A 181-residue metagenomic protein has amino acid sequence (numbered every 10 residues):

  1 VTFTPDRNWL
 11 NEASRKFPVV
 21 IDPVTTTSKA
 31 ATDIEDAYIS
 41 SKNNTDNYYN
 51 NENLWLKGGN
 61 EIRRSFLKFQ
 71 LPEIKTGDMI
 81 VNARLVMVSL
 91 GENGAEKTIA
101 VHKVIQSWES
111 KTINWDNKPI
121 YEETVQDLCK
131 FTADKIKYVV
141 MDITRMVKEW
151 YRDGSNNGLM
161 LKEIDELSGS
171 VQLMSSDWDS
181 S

Functional and structural regions predicted by a protein language model:
V1-T26: Terminal domain-initiation and capping elements
F3-P5, W9, L67-P72, M141-T144: Short edge beta-strand/strand-turn motifs with a hydrophobic/aromatic core and a Ser/Thr and/or Pro "cap." The feature
R7-L10, E52-G58, L71, Q126-T132: Beta-strand-rich interaction surfaces with strong enrichment in secreted/lumenal proteins
N11-F17, T76-V81, K148-N157: Short glycine/proline/serine/threonine-rich loop/turn segments at secondary-structure transition edges
F17-E73, K103-E109, N117, Y121-E122 (+2 more regions): Flexible, small-residue-rich N-terminal segments that precede or flank a structured functional core
I21, F69, A83-L85, V101 (+2 more regions): Residue-level detector of buried hydrophobic side-chain packing in well-ordered secondary-structure elements
L67-F69, M79-E92: A short beta-strand element within beta-rich, extracytoplasmic domains of secreted/secretory-pathway proteins
S89-N157: Beta-strand-rich interaction/scaffold domains
